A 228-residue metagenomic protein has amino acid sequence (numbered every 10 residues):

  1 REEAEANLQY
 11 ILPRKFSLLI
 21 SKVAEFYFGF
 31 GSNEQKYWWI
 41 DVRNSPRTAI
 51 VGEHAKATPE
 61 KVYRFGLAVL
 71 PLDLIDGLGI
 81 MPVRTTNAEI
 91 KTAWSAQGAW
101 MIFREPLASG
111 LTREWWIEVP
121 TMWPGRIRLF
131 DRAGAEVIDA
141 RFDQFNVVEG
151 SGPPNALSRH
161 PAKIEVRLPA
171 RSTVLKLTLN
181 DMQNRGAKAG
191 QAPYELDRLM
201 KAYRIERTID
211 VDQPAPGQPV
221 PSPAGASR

Functional and structural regions predicted by a protein language model:
R1-L12: An N-terminal domain-cap segment
E2-A4, Y27-S32, A135-A140: Amphipathic hydrophobic-ligand
I11-L72: An acidic-aromatic
I11-P13, S21-V23, N33-Y37, V42-N44 (+5 more regions): Solvent-exposed coil/turn segments that connect beta secondary-structure elements in extracytoplasmic/periplasmic
S17, K36-W39, I102, G125-R126 (+1 more regions): General beta-strand recognition
A49-A96, M200-R228: C-terminal low-complexity, charged extensions that often adopt amphipathic alpha-helices
D76-K163: Extended beta-strand-rich segments in extracellular/periplasmic secretory proteins, especially within noncatalytic
A96-A99, D131-R228: Non-transmembrane domains of secretory- and envelope-associated proteins
